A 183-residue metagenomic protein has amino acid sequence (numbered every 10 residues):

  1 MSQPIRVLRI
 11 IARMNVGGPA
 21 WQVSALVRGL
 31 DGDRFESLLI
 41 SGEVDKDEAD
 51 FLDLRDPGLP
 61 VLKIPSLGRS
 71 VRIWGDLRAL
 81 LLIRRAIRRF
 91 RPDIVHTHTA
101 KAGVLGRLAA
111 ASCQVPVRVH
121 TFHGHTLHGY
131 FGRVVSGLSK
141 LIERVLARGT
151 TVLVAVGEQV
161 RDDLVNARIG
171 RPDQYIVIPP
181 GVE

Functional and structural regions predicted by a protein language model:
P4-I5, R9-G17, W21-G75, V165 (+1 more regions): N-terminal strand-loop element at the rim of the active site of nucleotide-sugar-dependent glycosyltransferases
V7, I94, A110-T126, E143 (+1 more regions): Active-site proximal beta-strand in glycosyltransferases
P19-Q22, G42, H98, S139 (+3 more regions): Replace "coordinates the UDP/GDP/TDP-sugar" with "coordinates nucleotide-activated sugar donors
D45, K101-A102, Q159-R161: Alpha-helix capping/helix-boundary segments
D56, K63-I94, V104-S112, G137-V145: An amphipathic, basic-hydrophobic alpha-helix
W74-L81, P116-V117, T126-G149, D162 (+1 more regions): Nucleotide-sugar donor phosphate/pyrophosphate-binding loop at the beta->alpha transition of glycosyltransferases
T97-G103, F122: Short His-centered aromatic/hydrophobic patch
R148-V177, V182: A short, active-site helix/loop in glycosyltransferases that binds the activated sugar's phosphate group
